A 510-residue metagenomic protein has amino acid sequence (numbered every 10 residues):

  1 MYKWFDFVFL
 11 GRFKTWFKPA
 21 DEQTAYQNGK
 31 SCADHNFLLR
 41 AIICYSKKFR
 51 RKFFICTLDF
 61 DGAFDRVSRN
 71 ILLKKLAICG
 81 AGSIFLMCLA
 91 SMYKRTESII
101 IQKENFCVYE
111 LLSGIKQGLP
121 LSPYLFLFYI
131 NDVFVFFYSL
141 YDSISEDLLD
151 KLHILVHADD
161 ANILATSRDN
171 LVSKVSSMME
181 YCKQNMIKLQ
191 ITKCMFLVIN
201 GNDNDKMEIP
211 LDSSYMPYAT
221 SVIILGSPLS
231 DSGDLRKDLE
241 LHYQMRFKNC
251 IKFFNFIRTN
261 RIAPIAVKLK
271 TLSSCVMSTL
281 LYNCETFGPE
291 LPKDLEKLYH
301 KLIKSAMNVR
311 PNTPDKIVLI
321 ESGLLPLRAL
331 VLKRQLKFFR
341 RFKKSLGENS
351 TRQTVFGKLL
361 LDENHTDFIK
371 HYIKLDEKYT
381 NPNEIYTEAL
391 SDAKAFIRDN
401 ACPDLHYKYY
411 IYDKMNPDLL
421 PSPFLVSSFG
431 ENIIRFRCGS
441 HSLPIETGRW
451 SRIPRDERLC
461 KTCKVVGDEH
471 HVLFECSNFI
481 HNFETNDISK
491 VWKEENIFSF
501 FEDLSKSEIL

Functional and structural regions predicted by a protein language model:
M1-F128, D132: Conserved pre-catalytic core of RNA-dependent polymerases
M1-Y2, T24-A33, S46-F49, D61-R66 (+8 more regions): Conserved, non-catalytic sequence blocks in retroelement Pol enzymes and Pol-derived host proteins
F5, F9, F13, L39 (+20 more regions): Mobile genetic element proteins and their domesticated derivatives, centered on retroelements and DNA transposons
Q27-N28, H157-D159, K193-M195, I199-G201 (+1 more regions): Non-catalytic, peripheral interaction segments enriched in hydrophobic/basic residues
A63-C79, G114, I154-K183, N200 (+1 more regions): Catalytic palm subdomain of template-directed nucleic-acid polymerases, centered on the conserved carboxylate motif
K188-T220: Short, conserved micro-motifs composed of acidic
S273, C284, Y299, R310-S442: Extended C-terminal regions of large enzymes
C402-L510: Family-specific functional microsites
